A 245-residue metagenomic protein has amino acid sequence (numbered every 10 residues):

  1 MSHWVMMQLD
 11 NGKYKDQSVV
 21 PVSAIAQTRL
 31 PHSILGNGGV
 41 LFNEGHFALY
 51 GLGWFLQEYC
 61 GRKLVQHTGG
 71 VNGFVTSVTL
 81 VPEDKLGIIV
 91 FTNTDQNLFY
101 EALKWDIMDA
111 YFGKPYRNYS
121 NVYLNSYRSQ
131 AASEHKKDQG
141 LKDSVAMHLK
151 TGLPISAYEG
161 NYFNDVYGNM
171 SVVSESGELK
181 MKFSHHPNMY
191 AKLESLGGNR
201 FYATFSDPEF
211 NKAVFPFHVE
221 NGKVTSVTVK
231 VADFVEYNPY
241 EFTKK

Functional and structural regions predicted by a protein language model:
M1-K245: Catalytic loop of the DD-peptidase/beta-lactamase superfamily, centered on the K-T-G motif and neighboring
